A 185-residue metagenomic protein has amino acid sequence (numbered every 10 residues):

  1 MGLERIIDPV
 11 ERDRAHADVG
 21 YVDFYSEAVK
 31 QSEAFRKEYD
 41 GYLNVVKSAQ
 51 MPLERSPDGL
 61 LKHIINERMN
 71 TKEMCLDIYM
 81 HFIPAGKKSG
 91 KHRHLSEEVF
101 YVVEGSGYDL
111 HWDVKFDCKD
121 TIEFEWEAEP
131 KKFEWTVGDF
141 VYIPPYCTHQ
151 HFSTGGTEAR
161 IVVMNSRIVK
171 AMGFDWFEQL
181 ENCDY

Functional and structural regions predicted by a protein language model:
M1-A28, C118-P130, T148-Y185: Double-stranded beta-helix
M1-M74, G90, W176-C183: A short, N-terminal "cap"/entry segment at the start of jelly-roll beta-barrel domains of the cupin/DSBH fold
N66-R68, K88-H94, F152-T154: Short histidine-centered beta-strand/loop micro-motifs that create catalytic or ligand/metal-coordination sites
D77-H94, D113-F116, P145: Conserved short histidine dyad/triad with adjacent acidic residue
Y79-H81, F140, F152-S153, N165: A structural feature that tracks compact, well-ordered secondary-structure segments with a strong bias toward
Y101, V114-P145: Short acidic-glycine-tyrosine-enriched beta hairpin
